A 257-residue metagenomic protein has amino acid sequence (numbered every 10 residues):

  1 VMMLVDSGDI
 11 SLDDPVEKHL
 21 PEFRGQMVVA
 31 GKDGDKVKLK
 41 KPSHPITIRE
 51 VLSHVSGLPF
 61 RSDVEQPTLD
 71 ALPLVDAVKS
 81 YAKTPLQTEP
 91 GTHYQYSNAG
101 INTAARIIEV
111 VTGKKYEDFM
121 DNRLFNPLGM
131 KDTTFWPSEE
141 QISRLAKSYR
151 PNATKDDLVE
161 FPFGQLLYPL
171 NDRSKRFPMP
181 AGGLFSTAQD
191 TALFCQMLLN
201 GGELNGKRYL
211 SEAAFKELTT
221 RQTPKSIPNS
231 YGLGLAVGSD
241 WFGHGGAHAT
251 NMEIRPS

Functional and structural regions predicted by a protein language model:
L12: Short helix-loop-beta-strand segments that form the rim/entrance of peptidase-like active sites
P15-Q26: Acidic helix-start/capping segments at beta-turn-to-alpha-helix junctions
M27-W241: Short, surface-exposed loop or secondary-structure junction motifs that flank catalytic or metal-binding residues
A249-S257: Short, surface-exposed beta-strand/loop micro-motifs that present aromatic residues
